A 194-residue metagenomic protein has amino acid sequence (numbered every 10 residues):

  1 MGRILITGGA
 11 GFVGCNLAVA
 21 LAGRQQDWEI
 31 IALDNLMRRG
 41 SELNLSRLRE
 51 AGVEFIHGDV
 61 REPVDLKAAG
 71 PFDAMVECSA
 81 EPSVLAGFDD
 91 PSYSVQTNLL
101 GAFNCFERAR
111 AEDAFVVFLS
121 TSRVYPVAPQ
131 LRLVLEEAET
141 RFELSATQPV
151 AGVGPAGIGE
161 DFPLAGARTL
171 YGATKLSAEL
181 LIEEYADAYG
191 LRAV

Functional and structural regions predicted by a protein language model:
M1-V194: N-terminal Rossmann-like NAD(P)+-binding domain of SDR-like oxidoreductases, especially those catalyzing
